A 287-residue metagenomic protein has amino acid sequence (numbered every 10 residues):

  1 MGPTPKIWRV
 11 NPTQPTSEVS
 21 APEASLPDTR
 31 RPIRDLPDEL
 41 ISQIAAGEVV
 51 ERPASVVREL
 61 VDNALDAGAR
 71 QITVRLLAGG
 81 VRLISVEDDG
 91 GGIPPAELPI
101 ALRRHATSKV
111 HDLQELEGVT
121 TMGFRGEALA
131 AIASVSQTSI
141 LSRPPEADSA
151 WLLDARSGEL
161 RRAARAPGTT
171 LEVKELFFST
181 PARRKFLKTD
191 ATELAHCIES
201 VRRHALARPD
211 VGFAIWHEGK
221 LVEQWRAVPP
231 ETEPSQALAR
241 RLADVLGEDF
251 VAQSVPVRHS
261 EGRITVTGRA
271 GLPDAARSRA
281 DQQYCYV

Functional and structural regions predicted by a protein language model:
G2-V287: N-terminal phosphate-binding caps/lids of nucleotide- and nucleic-acid-binding domains
